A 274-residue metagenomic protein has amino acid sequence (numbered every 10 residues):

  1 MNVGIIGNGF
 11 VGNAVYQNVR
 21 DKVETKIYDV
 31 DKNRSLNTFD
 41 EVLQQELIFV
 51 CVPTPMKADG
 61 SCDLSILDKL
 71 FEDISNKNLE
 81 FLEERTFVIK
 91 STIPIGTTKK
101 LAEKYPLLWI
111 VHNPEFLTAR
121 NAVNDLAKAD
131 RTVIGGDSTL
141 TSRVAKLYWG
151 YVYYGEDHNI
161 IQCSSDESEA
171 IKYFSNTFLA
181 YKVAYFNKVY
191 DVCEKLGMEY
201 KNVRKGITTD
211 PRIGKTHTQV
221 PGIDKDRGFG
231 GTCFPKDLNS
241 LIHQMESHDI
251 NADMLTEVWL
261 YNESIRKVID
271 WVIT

Functional and structural regions predicted by a protein language model:
M1-L43, L47: NAD(P)+-binding Rossmann beta1-loop-alpha1 motif at the extreme N-terminus of oxidoreductases
N2, V23-T25, V42, E194-T274: NAD(P)-dependent Rossmann-like dehydrogenase/reductase catalytic/cofactor-binding core
V11, T92-G96, L179: Gly/Ser/Thr-rich loops at beta-strand to alpha-helix junctions that form or flank small-molecule/cofactor-binding
L47, P55-N121: Rossmann-like NAD(P)(H) cofactor-binding subdomain of soluble oxidoreductases
L47-C51, V133: Structural motif
A102-N113, T118-T216, Q244-N251, E257 (+1 more regions): Internal alpha-helical scaffold of NAD(P)-dependent oxidoreductase catalytic cores
